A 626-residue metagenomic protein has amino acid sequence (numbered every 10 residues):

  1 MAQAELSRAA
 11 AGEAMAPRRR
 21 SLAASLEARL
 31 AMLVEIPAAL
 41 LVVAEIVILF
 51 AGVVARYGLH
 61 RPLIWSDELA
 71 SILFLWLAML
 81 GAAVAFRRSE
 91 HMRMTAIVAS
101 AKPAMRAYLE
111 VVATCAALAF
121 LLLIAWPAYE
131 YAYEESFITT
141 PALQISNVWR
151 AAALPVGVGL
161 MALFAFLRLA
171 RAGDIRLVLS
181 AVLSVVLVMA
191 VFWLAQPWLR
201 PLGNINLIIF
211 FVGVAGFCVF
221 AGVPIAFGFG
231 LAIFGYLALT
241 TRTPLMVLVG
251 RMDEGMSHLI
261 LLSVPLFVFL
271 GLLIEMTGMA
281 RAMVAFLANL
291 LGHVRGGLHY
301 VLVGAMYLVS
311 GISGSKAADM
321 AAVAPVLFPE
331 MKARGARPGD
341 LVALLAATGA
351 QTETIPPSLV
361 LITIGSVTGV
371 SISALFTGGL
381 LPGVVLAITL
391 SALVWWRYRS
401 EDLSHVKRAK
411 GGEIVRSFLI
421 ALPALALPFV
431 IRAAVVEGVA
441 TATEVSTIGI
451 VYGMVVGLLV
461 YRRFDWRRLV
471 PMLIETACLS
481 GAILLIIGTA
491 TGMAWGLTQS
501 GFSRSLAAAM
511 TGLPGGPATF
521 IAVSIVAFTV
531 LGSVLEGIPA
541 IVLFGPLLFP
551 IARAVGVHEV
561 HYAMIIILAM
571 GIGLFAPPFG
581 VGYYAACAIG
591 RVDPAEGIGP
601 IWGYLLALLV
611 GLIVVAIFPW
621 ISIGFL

Functional and structural regions predicted by a protein language model:
A2-G203, L485: Alpha-helical transmembrane segments and membrane-interface helix-loop junctions in multi-pass membrane proteins
A2-M15, I138-T140, R150-A151, I175-L626: Alpha-helical transmembrane segments of multi-pass membrane transport proteins
